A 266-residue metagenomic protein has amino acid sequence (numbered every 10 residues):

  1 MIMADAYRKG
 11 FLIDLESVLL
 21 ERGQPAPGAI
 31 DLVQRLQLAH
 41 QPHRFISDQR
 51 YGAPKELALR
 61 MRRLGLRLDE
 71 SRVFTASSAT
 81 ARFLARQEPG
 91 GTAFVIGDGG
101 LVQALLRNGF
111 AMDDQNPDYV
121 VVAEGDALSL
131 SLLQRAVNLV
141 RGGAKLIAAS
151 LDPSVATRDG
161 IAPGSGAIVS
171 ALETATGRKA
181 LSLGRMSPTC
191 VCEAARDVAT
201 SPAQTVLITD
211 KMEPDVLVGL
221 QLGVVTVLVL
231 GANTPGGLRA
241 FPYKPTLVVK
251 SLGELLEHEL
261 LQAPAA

Functional and structural regions predicted by a protein language model:
I2-I30, R35-Q41, R50-F74, A81-A266: Asp-based, Mg2+/Mn2+-dependent phosphohydrolase catalytic module
